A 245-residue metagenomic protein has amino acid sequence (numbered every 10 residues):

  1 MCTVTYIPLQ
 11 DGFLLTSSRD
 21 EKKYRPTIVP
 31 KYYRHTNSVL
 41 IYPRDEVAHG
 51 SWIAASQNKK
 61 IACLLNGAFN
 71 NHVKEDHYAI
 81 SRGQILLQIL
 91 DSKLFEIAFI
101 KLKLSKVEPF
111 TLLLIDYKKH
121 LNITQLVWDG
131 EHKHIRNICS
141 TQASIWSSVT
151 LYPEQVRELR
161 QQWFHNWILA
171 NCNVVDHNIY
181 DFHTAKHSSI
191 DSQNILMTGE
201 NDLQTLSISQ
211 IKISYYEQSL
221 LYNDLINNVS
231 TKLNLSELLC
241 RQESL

Functional and structural regions predicted by a protein language model:
M1-L245: N-terminal nucleophile
